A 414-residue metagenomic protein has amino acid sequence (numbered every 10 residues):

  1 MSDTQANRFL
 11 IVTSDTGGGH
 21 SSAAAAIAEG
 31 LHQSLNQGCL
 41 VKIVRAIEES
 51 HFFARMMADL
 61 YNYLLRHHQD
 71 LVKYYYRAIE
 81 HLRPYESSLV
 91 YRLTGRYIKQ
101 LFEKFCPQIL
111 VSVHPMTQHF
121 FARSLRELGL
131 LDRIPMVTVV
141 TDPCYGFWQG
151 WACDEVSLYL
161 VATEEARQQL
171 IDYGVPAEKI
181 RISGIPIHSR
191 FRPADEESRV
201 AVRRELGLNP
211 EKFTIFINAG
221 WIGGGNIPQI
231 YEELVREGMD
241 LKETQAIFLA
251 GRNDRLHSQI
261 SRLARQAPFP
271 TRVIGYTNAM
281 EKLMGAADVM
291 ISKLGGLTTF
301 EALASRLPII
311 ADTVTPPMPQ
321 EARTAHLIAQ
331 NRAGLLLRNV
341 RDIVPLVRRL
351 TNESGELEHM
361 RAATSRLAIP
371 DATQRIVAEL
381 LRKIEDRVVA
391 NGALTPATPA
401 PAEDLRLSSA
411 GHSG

Functional and structural regions predicted by a protein language model:
A26-F105: Conserved N-terminal ligand/cofactor-binding loop architecture of enzyme catalytic domains
K73-G174, K179-I182: Active-site and donor-binding regions of nucleotide-sugar-utilizing enzymes
S157-I222: A nucleotide-sugar donor-handling region in carbohydrate enzymes
E197-V200, L208-A286: Donor-nucleotide binding loops and adjacent catalytic segments primarily of GT-B fold Leloir glycosyltransferases
G285-L294: Acidic donor-binding loop of glycosyltransferase active sites
R338-G355: C-terminal "capping" alpha-helix adjacent to the active site of nucleotide-linked donor transferases in cell-envelope
E356-P370: A short, well-ordered alpha-helix in the C-terminal region of glycosyltransferases
I369-H412: C-terminal alpha-helical cap of glycosyltransferases
